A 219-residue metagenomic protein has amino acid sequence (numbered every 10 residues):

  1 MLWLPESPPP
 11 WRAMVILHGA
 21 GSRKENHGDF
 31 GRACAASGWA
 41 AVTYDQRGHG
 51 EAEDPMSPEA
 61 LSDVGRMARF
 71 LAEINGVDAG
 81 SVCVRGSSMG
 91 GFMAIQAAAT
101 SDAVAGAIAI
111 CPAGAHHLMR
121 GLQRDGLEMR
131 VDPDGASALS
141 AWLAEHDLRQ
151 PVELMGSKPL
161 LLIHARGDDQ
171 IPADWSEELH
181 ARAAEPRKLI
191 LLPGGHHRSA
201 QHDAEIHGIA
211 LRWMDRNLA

Functional and structural regions predicted by a protein language model:
P10-G19: Short beta-strand element of the alpha/beta-hydrolase
A20-R32, Q46, D54: The serine-hydrolase catalytic nucleophile loop
N26, P55-N75: Alpha/beta-hydrolase active-site loop
G76-S88: Alpha/beta-hydrolase fold nucleophile elbow
Q96-A141, S199: Hydrolase active-site cap/lid region
M155-G156, L162-H164, D168: Short beta-strand/loop motif that positions the catalytic acidic residue of the alpha/beta-hydrolase fold
D169-W175: Conserved alpha/beta-hydrolase "acid-adjacent" motif
G195-E205: Catalytic histidine-centered segment of alpha/beta-hydrolase-like enzymes
